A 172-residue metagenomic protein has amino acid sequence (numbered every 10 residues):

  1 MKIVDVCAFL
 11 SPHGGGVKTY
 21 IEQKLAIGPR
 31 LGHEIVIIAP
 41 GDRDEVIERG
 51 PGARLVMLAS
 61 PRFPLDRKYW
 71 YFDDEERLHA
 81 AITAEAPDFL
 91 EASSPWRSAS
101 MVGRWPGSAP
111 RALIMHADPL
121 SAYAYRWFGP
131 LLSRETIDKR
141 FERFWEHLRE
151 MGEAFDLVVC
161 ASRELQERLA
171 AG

Functional and structural regions predicted by a protein language model:
M1-E45, R49-V56, T83-E85: N-terminal subdomain of nucleotide-sugar transferases
I3, F89, W105-R126, V159: Active-site proximal beta-strand in glycosyltransferases
V17-Y20, P40, S93-S94, V158-S162: Replace "coordinates the UDP/GDP/TDP-sugar" with "coordinates nucleotide-activated sugar donors
G52-H79, L131-T136: A short, charged, and often flexible helix/loop element on the N-terminal side of the glycosyltransferase catalytic
S60, L113-E146: Acceptor-binding helix/loop patch of EC 2.4 sugar-transfer enzymes, predominantly nucleotide-sugar-dependent
H79-A99, A112: Short N-terminal targeting/anchoring amphipathic segment
S100, P119, I137-L157, G172: Membrane-proximal helix-turn-helix segments that form the acceptor-binding/catalytic region of lipid-linked
Q166-G172: Helix-loop-beta element that forms the nucleotide-linked donor phosphate-binding surface in glycosyltransferases
